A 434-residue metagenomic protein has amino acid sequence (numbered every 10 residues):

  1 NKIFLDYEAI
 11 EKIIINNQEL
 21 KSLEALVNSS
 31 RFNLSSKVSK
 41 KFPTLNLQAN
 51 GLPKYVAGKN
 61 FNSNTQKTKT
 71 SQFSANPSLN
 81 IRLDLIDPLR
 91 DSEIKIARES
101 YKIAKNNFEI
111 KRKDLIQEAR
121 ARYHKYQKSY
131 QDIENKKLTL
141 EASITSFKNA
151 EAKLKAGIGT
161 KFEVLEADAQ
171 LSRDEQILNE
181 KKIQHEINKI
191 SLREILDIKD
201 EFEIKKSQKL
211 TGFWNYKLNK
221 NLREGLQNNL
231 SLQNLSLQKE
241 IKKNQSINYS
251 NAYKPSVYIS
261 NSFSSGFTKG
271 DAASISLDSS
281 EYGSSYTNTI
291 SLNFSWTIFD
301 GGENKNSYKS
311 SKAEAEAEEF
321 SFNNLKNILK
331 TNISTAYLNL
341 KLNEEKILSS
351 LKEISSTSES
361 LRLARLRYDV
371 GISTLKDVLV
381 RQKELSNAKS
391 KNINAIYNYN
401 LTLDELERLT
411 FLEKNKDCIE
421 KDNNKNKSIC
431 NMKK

Functional and structural regions predicted by a protein language model:
N1, D6, I10, K391-K434: Acidic, low-complexity, intrinsically disordered peripheral segments
N1-E8, D114-N228, A336-N339, N343 (+4 more regions): Periplasmic alpha-helical coiled-coil/stalk elements that build and connect Gram-negative outer-membrane
N1-N50, R98, L196-Q245, T297-I298 (+4 more regions): Bacterial Sec-pathway N-terminal export signals of envelope proteins
K2, Q48-L83, K206-F213, I247 (+4 more regions): Small/polar, glycine/serine/threonine/aspartate-rich low-complexity segments that form flexible
E11-K21, N28-P43, S78-I96, N106-K113 (+7 more regions): A glycine-/polar-enriched beta->alpha junction
S22-K37, K111, L115-E134, T145 (+5 more regions): Amphipathic alpha-helical coiled-coil segments
G157, D197-I198, G371, T410-L412: Short helix-capping/hinge motifs at transmembrane helix termini and TM-loop junctions
